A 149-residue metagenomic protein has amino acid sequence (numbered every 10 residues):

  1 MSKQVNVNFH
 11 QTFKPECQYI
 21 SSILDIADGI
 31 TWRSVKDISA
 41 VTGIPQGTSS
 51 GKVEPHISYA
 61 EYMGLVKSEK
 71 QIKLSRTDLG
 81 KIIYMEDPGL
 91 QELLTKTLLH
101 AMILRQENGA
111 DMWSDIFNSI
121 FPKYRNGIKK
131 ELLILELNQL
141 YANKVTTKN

Functional and structural regions predicted by a protein language model:
M1-N149: Donor-sugar nucleotide-binding helix/loop cap in glycosyltransferases
